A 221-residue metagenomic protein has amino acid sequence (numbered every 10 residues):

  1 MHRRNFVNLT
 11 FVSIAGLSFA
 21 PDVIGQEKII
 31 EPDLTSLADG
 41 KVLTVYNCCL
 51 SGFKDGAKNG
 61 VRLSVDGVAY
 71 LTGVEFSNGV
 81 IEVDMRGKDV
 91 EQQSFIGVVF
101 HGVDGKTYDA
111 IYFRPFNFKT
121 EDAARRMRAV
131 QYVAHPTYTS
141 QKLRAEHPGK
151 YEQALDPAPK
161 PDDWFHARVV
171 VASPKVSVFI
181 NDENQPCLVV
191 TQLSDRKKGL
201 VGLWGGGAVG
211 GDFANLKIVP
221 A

Functional and structural regions predicted by a protein language model:
N5-G25: N-terminal export signals
A20-L37: C-terminal segment of N-terminal export signals and the immediately downstream linker at the start of the mature
G52-G67: Short carbohydrate-recognition loop motifs
V68-Y138: Secretory/extracellular carbohydrate-interaction modules and structurally similar beta-sandwich "look-alikes"
K142-H166: Short, aromatic/His-centered strand-loop micro-motif at the edge of beta-sheets
F165-V171, V176-V178: Short tryptophan-centered beta-strand motifs in secreted/extracellular beta-sheet-rich domains of glycan-recognition
N181-K198: Short, solvent-exposed beta-strand-to-loop segments that form ligand-recognition rims of beta-rich domains
D195-A221: Ligand-recognition surfaces built from glycine- and aromatic
